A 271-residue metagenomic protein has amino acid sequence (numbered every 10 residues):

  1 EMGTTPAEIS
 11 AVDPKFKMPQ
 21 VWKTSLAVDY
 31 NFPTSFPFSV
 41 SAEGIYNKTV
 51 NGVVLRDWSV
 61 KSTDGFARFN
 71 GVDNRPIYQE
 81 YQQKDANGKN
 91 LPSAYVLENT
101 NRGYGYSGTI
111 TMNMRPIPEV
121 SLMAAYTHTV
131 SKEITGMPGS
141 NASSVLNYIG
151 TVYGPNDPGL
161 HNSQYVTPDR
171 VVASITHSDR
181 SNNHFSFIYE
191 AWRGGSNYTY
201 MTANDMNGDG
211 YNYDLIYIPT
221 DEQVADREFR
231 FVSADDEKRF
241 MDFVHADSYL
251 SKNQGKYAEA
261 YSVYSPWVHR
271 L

Functional and structural regions predicted by a protein language model:
E1-V96, G255: Solvent-exposed loop/turn elements at secondary-structure boundaries
P6-V12, G88-L97, T151-G159, Y213-I216 (+1 more regions): Extracytoplasmic loops and strand-loop junctions of Gram-negative outer membrane beta-barrel proteins
V12, W22-L26, Y106-I110, D169-I175 (+1 more regions): Hydrophobic, lipid-facing positions within transmembrane beta-strands of outer-membrane proteins
F32-T34, M114-P118, H128, T167 (+2 more regions): Outer-membrane beta-barrel strand-turn architecture
F36-V40, E119-L122, N182-F185: Repeated loop/turn-to-beta-strand initiation elements of outer-membrane beta-barrel proteins
V40-Y46, A124-H128, F187-A191: Transmembrane beta-barrel strands of outer-membrane/channel proteins
N51, R56-D73, P138-G154, R193 (+1 more regions): Flexible, surface-exposed loop regions and adjacent strand-edge segments of Gram-negative outer-membrane beta-barrel
N182-L271: Extracytoplasmic gating/loop element in the C-terminal half of outer-membrane beta-barrel translocons and assembly
